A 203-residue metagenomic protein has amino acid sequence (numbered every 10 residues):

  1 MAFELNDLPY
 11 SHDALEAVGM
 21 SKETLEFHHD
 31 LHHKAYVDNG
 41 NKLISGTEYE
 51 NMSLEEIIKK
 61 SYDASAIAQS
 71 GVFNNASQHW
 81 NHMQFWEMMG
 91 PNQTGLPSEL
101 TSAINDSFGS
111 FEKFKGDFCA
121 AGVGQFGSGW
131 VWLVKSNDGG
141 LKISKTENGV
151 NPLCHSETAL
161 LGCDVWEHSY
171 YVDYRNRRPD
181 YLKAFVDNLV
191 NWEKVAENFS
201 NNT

Functional and structural regions predicted by a protein language model:
M1-T203: Feature for soluble, non-membrane regions of globular proteins
